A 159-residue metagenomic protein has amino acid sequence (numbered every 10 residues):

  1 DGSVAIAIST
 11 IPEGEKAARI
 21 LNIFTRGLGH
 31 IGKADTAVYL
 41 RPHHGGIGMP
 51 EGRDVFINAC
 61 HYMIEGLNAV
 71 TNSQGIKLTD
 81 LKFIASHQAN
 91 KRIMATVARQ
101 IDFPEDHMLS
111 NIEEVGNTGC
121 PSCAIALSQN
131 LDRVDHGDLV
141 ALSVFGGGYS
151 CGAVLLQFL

Functional and structural regions predicted by a protein language model:
D1-I57, H61, E65, F145 (+1 more regions): Condensing-enzyme catalytic core mediating Claisen C-C bond formation in acyl metabolism
A7-I8, L67-T71, A95, L127-S128: Short, well-ordered amphipathic alpha-helices
P12-E13, C60, K82-L159: Claisen-condensing/thiolase-fold acyl-transfer catalytic domains that form or cleave C-C bonds in fatty acid
Y39-G46, A69-S73, Q100-E105: Short amphipathic alpha-helical segments, especially helix-boundary/capping motifs
E65-K82, N130-V134: Phosphate/pyrophosphate-binding loops at sites that engage ATP/ADP/AMP, CoA/4′-phosphopantetheine, polyphosphate
